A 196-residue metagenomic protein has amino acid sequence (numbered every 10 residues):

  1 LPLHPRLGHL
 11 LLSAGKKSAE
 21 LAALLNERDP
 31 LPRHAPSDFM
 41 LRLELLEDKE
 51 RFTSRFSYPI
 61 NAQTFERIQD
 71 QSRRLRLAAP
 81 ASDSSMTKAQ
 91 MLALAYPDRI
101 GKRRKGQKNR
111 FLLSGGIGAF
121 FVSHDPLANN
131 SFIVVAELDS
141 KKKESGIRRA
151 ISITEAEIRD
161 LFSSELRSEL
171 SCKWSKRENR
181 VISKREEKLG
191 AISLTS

Functional and structural regions predicted by a protein language model:
L1-S196: Second RecA-like catalytic domain
